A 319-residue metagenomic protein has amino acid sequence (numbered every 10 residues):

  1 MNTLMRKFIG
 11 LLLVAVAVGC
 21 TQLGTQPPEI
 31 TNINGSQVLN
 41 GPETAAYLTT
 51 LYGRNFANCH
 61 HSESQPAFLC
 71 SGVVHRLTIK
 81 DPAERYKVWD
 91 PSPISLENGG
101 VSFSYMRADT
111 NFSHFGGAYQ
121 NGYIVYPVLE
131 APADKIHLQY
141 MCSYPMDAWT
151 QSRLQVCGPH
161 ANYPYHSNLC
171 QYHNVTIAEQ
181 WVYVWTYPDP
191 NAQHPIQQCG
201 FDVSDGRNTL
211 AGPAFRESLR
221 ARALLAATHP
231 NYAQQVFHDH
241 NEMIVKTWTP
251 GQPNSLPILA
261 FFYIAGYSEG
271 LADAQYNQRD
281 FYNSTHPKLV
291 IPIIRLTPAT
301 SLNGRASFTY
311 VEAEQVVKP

Functional and structural regions predicted by a protein language model:
M1-I9: Bacterial N-terminal signal peptides that target proteins for export
I9-G10, L219: Sequence-pattern detector for short linear motifs and compositional/periodic biases rather than a specific fold
L12-V14: Short, intrinsically disordered, low-complexity terminal segments
I30-S102, R107-P319: Active-site-proximal loop/hinge segments that shape catalytic or ion-binding/gating pockets
